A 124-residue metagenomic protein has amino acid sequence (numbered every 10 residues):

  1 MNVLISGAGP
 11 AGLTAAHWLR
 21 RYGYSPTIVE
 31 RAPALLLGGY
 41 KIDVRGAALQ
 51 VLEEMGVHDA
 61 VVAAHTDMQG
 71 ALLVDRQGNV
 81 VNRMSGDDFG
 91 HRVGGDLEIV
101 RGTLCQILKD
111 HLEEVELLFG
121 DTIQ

Functional and structural regions predicted by a protein language model:
M1-A11: Beta1/beta-strand and adjacent pyrophosphate-binding region of the FAD-binding site in flavoprotein oxidoreductases
V3, Y22, R45-Q124: Conserved N-terminal helical subregion
S6, R20-Y40: Glycine-rich FAD pyrophosphate-binding loop
A8, K41, L97: Charged, low-complexity surface patches
G9, G38, D67: Exposed loop/turn and edge beta-strand positions of beta-sandwich/beta-sheet ligand-binding modules
P10-A11, A34, Q124: Short, solvent-exposed loop/turn segments at secondary-structure junctions
T14: Conserved SAM/SAH-binding loop-helix junction of Class I S-adenosyl-L-methionine-dependent methyltransferases
